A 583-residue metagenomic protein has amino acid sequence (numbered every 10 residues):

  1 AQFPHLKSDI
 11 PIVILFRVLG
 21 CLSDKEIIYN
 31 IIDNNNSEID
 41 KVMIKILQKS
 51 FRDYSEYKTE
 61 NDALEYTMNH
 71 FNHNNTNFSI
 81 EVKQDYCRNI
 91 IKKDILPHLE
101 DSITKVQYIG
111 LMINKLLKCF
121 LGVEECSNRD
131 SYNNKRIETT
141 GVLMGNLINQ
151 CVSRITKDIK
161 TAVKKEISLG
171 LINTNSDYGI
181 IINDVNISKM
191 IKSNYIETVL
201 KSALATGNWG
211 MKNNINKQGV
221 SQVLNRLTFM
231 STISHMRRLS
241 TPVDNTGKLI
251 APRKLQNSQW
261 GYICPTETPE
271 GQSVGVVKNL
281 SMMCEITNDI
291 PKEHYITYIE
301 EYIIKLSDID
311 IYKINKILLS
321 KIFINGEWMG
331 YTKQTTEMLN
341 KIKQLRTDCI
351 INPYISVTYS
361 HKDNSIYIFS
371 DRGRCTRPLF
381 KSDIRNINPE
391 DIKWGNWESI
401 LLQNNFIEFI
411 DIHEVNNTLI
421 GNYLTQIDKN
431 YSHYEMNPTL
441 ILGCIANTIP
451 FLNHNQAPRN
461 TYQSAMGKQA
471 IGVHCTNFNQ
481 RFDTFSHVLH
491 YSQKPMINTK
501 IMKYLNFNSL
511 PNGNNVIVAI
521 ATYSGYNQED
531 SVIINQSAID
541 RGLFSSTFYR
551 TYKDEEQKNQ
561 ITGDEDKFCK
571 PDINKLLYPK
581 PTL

Functional and structural regions predicted by a protein language model:
A1, K135, W209, K254-P291 (+1 more regions): Conserved phosphate/anionic-ligand binding catalytic regions in large, soluble enzymes, centered on
A1-T228, P242, Q256, S281-C284 (+2 more regions): N-terminal non-catalytic structural scaffold regions of very large proteins
D9-I10, V152-I155, S273-V277, E285-T287 (+4 more regions): Short helix/loop capping segments that flank catalytic or ligand/cofactor-binding pockets
S131-N134, L249-K254, Y262-P265, I309-I311 (+7 more regions): Generic recognition of flexible, low-complexity loop/linker segments
V163, I167, L171-N186, M190 (+4 more regions): N-terminal intrinsically disordered, low-complexity, charge/repeat-rich segments that act as generic
W209-V276, P458, G467, G472-N506: Conserved mixed alpha/beta core segments that line enzyme active sites in large multi-domain catalysts
T297, I561-T582: Short, basic/aromatic beta-hairpin or loop at an interaction surface
A521-E565: Carboxylate/His-rich catalytic cores and anion/metal-binding grooves
